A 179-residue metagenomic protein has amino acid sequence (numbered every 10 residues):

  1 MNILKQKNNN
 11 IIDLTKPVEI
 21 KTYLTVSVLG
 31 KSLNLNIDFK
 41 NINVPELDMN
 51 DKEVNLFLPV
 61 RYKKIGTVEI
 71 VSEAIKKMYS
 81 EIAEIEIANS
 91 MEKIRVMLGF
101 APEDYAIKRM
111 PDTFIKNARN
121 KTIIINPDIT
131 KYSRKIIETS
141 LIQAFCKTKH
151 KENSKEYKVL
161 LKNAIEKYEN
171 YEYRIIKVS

Functional and structural regions predicted by a protein language model:
M1-T139, T148-S179: Active-site-proximal or metal-binding-adjacent scaffold patches in catalytic folds
A144: Conserved ATP-binding N-box helix of the HATPase_c
